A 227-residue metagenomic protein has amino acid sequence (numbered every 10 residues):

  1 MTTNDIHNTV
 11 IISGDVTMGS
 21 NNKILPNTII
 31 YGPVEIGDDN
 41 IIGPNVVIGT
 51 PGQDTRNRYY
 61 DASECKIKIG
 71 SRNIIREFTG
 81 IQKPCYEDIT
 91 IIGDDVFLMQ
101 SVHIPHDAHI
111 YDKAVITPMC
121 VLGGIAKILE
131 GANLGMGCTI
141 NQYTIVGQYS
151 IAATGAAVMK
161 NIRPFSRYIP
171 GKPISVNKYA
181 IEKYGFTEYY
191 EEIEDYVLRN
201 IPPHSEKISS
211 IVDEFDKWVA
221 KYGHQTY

Functional and structural regions predicted by a protein language model:
M1-I30, D39, V47: Extended, small-residue-rich solenoid/repeat segments and analogous flexible loops that form exposed scaffolds
K23, I29-E35, I41-I69, E77-D94 (+1 more regions): Glycine-rich hexapeptide-repeat left-handed beta-helix
N73: RNA-contacting regions in translation and RNA-metabolism proteins, encompassing KH/S1 modules where present
K207-Y227: Short, amphipathic C-terminal "tail helix"
